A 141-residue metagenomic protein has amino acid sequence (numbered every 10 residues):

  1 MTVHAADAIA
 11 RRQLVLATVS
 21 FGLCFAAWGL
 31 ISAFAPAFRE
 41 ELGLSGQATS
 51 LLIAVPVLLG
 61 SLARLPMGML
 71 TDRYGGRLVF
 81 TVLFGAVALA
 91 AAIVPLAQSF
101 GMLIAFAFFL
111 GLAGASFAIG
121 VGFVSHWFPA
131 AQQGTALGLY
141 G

Functional and structural regions predicted by a protein language model:
R12-G46, M67: Extracytoplasmic
Q13, G76, Q132-G134: Cytoplasm-facing, short amphipathic helices at loop-to-helix transitions on the intracellular side of 12-TM secondary
S20-F21, F25, A91, S99-G111: Helical-face signature of the major facilitator-like transporter fold
G29, V57-L65, A115: Residue-level signature of mid-helix packing/kink "hotspots" within the transmembrane helices of 12-pass Major
A35, A63-T71, V121-V124, Q133: Hydrophobic/aromatic and small-residue hotspots that mark the transmembrane alpha-helices of Major Facilitator
S45-I53: Juxtamembrane helix-start elements in MFS-like secondary transporters
L62-G101: Conserved MFS/SLC helix-loop-helix module at the cytosolic interface between two early adjacent transmembrane helices
F106-G141: Cytoplasmic helix-loop-helix junction between adjacent transmembrane helices in 12-TM secondary transporters
